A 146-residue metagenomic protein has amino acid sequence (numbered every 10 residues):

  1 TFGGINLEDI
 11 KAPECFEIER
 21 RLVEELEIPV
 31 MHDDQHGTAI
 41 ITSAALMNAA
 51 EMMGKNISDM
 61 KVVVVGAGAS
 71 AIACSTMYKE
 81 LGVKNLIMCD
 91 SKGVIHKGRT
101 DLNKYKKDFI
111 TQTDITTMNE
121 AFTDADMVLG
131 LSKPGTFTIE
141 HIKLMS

Functional and structural regions predicted by a protein language model:
T1-M60: Glycine/serine-rich phosphate-binding loop and adjoining beta1-alpha1 elements at the start of nucleotide-handling
E8, G130-L131: Short, well-ordered coil/turn residues at beta-beta hairpins and beta-strand->alpha-helix junctions within
K11-P13, A71, G135-F137: Glycine-rich nucleotide phosphate-binding loop and flanking beta-alpha elements of Rossmann-like dinucleotide-binding
F16-E17, C74, G98, T138-E140: Short glycine-/acidic-enriched loop or helix-start segments at secondary-structure transitions that form or flank
I18-E25, I115, T123-D124, K133-S146: Rossmann-fold NAD(P) dinucleotide-binding segment
I40-L129: Glycine-rich phosphate/diphosphate-binding loop of Rossmann-like nucleotide-binding domains
